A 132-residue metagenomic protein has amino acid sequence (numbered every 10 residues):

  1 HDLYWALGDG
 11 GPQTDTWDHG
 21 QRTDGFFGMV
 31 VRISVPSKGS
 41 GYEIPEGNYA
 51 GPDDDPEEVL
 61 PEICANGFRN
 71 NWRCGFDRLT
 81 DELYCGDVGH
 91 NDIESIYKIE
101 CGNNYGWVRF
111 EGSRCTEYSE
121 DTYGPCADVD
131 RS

Functional and structural regions predicted by a protein language model:
D2, D9-S132: Beta-propeller domain segments
